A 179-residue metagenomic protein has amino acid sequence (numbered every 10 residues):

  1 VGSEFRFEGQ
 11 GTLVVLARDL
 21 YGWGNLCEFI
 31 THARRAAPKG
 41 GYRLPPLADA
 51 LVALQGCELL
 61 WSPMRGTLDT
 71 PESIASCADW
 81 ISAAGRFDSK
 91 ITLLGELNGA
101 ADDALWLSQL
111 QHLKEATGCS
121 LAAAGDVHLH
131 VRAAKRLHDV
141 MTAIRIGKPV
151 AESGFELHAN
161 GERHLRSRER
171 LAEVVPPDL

Functional and structural regions predicted by a protein language model:
V1-L179: Phosphodiester-processing cores and adjacent nucleic acid-binding clamps
